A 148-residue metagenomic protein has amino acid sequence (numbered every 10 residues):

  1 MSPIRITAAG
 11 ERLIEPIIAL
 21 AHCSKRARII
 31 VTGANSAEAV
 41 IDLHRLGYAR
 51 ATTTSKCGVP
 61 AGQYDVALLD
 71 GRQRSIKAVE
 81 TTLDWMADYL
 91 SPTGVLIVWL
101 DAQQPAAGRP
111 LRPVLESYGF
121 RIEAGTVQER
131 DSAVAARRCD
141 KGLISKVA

Functional and structural regions predicted by a protein language model:
M1-R26: Class I SAM-dependent methyltransferase Rossmann-like catalytic core, especially the SAM/SAH-binding loop
R12, I17, N35, V40-G62: A short, well-structured beta->alpha microelement
S24-E38: Conserved class I S-adenosyl-L-methionine
N35-A39, D70-K77, A102-P105: Short acidic, S/G/P-rich loop/turn micro-motifs used as interaction or catalytic elements
K56-K77, T81-D84: A short acidic, Gly/Pro-enriched loop at the edge of an enzyme's catalytic core that lines a small-molecule cofactor
A78-V95, R112: A short glycine-rich, Lys/Arg-flanked "PGG" loop and its adjoining helix->strand segment in the class I
I97-R121: Conserved class I S-adenosyl-L-methionine
Y118-A148: Core SAM-dependent methyltransferase catalytic element
